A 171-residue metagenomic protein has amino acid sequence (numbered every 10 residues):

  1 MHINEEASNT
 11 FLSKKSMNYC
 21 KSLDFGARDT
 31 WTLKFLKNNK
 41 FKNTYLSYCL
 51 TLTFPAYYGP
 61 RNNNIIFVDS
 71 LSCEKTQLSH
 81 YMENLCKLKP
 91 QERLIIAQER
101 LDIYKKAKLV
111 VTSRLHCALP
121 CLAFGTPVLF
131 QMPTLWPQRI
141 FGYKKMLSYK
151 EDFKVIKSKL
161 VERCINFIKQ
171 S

Functional and structural regions predicted by a protein language model:
M1-S171: Active-site anion-handling motifs in enzyme catalytic cores
